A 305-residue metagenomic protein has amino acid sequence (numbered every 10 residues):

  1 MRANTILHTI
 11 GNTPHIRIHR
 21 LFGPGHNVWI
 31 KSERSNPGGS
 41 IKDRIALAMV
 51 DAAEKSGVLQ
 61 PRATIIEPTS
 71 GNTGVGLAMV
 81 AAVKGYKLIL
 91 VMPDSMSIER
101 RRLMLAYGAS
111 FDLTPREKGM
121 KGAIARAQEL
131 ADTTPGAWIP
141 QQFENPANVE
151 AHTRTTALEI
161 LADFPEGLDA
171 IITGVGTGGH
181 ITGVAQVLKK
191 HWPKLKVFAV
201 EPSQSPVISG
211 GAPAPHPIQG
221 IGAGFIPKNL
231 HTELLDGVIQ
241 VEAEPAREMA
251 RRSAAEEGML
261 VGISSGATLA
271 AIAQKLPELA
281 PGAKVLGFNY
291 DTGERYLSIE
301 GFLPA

Functional and structural regions predicted by a protein language model:
M1-A305: PLP-dependent amino-acid enzyme catalytic core
